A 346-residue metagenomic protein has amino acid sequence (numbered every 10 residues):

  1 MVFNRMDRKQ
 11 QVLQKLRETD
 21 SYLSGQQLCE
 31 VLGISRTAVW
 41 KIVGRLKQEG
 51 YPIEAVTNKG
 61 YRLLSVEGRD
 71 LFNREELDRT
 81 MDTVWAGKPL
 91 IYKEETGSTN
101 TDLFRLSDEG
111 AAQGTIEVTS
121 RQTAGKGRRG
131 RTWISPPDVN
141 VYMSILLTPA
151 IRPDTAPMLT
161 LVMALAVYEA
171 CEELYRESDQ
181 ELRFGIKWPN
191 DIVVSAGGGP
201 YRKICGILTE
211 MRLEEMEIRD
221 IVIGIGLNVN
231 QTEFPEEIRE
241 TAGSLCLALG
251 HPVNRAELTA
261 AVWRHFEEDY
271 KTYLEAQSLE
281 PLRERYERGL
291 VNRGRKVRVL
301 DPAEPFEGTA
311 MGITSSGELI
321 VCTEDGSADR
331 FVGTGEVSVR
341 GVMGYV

Functional and structural regions predicted by a protein language model:
V2-Q27, V31-I34, G44, Q48 (+2 more regions): Long, positively charged amphipathic alpha-helical accessory segments at protein N-termini or as interdomain linkers
V2-R176, G199, K203, V253: N-terminal lobe of the biotin/lipoate ligase/transferase fold
V56-K59, G185-P189: Short Gly/Ser/Thr- and Asp/Glu-enriched loop/turn motifs at secondary-structure junctions
N100, N140, N190, N228-N230: Asparagine-centered polar/low-complexity signal
G125, D191, G226: Active-site glycine-centered loops adjacent to acidic/histidine catalytic or metal-binding residues that shape
I145, I192-V193: Short beta-strand scaffold segments in enzyme catalytic cores
